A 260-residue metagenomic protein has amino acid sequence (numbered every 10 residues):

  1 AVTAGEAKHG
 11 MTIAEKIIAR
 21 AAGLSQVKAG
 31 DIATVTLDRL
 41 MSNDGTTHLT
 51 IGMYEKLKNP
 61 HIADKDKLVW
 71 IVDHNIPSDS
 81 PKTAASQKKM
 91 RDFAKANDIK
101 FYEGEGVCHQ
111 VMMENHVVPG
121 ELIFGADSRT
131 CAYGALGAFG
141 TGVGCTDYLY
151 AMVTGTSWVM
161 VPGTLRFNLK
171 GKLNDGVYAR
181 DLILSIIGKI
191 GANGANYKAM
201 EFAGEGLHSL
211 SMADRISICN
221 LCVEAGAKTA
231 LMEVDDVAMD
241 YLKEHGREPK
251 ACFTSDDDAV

Functional and structural regions predicted by a protein language model:
A1-V260: Fe-S-dependent hydro-lyases/dehydratases of central metabolism
